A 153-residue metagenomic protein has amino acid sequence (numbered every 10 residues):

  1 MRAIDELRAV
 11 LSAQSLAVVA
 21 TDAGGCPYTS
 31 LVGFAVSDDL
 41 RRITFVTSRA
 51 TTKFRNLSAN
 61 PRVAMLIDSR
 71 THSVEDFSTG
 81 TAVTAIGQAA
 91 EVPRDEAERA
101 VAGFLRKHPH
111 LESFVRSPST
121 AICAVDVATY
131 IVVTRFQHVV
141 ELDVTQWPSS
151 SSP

Functional and structural regions predicted by a protein language model:
M1-A17, S151-P153: Extreme N-terminal tail/first-helix region
V10-L11, N56-L57, F104: A generic structural signal for nonpolar/aromatic side chains embedded in well-ordered alpha-helices
A13-Q14, N60, K107, S117: Structured helix-beta-strand junction loops
Q14-R49, R55-L57, A64-S69, E75-F77 (+1 more regions): Short beta-strand segments
A23, I67-R70, E112-S119: A short, aromatic/hydrophobic, helix- or strand-capping loop or linear motif that either lines the entrance/gate
A50, A59-V63, R106-H110: Short, intrinsically disordered, mixed-charge
F54-N60, D143-T145: A short, polar/proline- and glycine-enriched secondary-structure boundary/capping micro-motif
F77-P153: Charged, gly/pro-rich active-site loop segments
